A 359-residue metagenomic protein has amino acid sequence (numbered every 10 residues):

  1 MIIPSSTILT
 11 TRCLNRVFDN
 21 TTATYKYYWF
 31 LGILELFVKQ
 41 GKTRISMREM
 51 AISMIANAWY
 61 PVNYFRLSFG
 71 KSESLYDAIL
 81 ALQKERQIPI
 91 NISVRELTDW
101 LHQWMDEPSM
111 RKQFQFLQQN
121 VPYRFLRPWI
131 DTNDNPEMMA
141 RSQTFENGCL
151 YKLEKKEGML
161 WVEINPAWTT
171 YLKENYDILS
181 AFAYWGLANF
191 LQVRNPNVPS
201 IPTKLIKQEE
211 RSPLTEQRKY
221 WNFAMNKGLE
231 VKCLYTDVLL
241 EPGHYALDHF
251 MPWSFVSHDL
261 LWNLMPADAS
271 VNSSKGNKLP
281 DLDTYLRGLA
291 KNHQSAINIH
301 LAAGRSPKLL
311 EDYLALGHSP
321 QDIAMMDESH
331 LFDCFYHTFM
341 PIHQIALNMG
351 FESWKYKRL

Functional and structural regions predicted by a protein language model:
M1-Q217, T284-H300: Mixed-charge, low-complexity interaction segments
T7-T10, K26, N226-L229, G243-A246 (+1 more regions): Active-site-proximal structural scaffolding
V17-Y25, K42, W221-M225, P252 (+1 more regions): Conserved aromatic-histidine-acidic binding/catalytic patches
E216-A246, D268: Short cysteine-rich loop/turn motifs with clustered Cys
Y235-P266, K275-G288: Histidine-centered nuclease catalytic patch
V238-E241, F255, A269-G276, Q294-L301 (+2 more regions): Hydrophobic alpha-helix feature that most strongly marks membrane-spanning transmembrane helices and their immediate
D283-L359: C-terminal structured domain segments
